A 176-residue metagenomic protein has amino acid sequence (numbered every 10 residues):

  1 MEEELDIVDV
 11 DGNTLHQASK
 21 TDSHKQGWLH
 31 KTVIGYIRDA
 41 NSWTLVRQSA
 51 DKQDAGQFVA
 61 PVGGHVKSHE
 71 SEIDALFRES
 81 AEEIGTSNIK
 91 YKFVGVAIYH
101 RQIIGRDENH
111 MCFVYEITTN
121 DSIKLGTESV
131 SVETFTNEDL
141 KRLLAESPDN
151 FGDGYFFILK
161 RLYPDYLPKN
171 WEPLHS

Functional and structural regions predicted by a protein language model:
M1-I34: Acidic, metal-coordinating catalytic segment for phosphate/diphosphate chemistry, firing primarily on the Nudix
E3-L5, K31-V33, N41, F113 (+1 more regions): Change "...and in nucleic-acid phosphodiester-cleaving endonucleases..." to "...and in nucleic-acid processing enzymes
G12, H100-G105: Short helix-to-loop capping/linker segments positioned immediately adjacent to catalytic or ligand/cofactor-binding
S19-T21, G56, S68, G95-I98 (+1 more regions): Nudix hydrolase/Nudix homology domain
T21-V33, R38-R78, E82: Conserved Nudix-box catalytic region and its N-terminal flanking loop in Nudix hydrolases and closely related
S87-V96: A short coil-to-beta-strand element that immediately follows conserved catalytic motifs
